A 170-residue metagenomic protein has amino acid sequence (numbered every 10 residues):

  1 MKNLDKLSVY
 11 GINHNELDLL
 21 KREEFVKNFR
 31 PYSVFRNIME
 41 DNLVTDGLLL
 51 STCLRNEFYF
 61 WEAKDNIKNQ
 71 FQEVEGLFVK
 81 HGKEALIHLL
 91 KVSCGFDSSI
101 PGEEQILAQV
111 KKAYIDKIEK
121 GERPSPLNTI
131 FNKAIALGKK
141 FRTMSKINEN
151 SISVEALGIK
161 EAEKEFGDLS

Functional and structural regions predicted by a protein language model:
K2-S98: A glycine-rich (often HGG/GG-containing) alpha/beta subdomain
G76-L169: Glycine/serine-rich phosphate-binding loop and adjoining beta1-alpha1 elements at the start of nucleotide-handling
